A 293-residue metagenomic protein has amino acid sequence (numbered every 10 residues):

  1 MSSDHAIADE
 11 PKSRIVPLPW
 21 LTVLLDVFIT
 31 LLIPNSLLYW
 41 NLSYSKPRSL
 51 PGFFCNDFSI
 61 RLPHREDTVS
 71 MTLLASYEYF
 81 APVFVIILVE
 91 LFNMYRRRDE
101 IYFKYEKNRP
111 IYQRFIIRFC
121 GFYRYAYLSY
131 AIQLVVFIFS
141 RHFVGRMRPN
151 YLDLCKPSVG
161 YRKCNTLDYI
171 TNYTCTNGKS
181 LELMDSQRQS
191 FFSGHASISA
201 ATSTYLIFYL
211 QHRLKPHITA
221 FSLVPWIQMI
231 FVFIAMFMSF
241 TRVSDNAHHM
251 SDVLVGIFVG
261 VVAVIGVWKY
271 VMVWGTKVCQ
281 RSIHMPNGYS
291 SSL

Functional and structural regions predicted by a protein language model:
M1-Y125, V135, F139-Y151, N172-G178 (+1 more regions): N-terminal transmembrane-helix/juxtamembrane module of multi-pass inner/ER membrane proteins
D26-P34, E78-P82, I86, A126-F137 (+3 more regions): Alpha-helical transmembrane segments of multi-pass membrane proteins
S49-L50, R65, V89, R98-Y102 (+6 more regions): Generic marker of "main functional regions" within proteins
I86, Y130, L134-I138, H142 (+4 more regions): Transmembrane alpha-helical segments of multi-pass membrane transport proteins and ion-pumping complexes
I117, G121, S158-L293: Membrane-embedded catalytic cores of phosphoryl/pyrophosphoryl-handling enzymes
M147, L152-S158, L167: Chymotrypsin/trypsin-fold serine protease catalytic domain
